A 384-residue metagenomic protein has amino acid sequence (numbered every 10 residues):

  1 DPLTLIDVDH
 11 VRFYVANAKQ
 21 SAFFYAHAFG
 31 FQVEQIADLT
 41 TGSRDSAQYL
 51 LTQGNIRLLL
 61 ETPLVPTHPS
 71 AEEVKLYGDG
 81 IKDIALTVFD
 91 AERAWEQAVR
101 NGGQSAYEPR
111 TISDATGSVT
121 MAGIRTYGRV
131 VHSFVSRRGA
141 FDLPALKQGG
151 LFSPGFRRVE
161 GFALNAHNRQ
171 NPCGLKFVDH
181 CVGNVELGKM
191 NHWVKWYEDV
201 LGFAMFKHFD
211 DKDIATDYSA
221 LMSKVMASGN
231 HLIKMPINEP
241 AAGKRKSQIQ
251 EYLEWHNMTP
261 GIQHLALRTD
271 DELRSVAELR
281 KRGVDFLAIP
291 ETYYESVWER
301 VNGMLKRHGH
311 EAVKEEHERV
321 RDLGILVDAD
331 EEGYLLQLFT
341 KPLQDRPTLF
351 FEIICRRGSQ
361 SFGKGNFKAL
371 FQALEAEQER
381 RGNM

Functional and structural regions predicted by a protein language model:
D1-K19, I81-I84, A145-V194, M258-R268 (+2 more regions): N-terminal beta-strand motif that seeds the catalytic metal site of vicinal oxygen chelate
L3-I6, R12-R57, R100-N101, P109-A115 (+6 more regions): Core segments of cupin and vicinal oxygen chelate
I6-A16, Y49-L50, P69-E96, A122-R125 (+5 more regions): Vicinal oxygen chelate
F24, E61-P63, S70-E73, A85-F89 (+8 more regions): A structural feature that tracks compact, well-ordered secondary-structure segments with a strong bias toward
I36-A37, T67-K75, V135-S136, P172 (+2 more regions): ER-lumen resident redox/N-glycosylation machinery signature
P69, Y77-A163, Q170-P172, V182-N184 (+4 more regions): Hydrophobic, ordered structural segments
V159, N230-E251: Active-site-adjacent "gating/activation" loops or surface patches in catalytic cores
I233-M235, W255-L343, L349-R357: Long compositionally biased, domain-poor regions of proteins
